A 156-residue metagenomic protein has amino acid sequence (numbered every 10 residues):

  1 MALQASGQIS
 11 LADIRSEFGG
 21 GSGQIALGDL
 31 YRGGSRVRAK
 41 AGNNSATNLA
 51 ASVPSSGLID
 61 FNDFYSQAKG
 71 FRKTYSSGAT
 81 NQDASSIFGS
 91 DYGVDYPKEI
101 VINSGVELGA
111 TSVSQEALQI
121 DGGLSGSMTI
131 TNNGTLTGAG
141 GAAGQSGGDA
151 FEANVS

Functional and structural regions predicted by a protein language model:
A2-S156: Glycine-biased low-complexity/repetitive sequence motifs
